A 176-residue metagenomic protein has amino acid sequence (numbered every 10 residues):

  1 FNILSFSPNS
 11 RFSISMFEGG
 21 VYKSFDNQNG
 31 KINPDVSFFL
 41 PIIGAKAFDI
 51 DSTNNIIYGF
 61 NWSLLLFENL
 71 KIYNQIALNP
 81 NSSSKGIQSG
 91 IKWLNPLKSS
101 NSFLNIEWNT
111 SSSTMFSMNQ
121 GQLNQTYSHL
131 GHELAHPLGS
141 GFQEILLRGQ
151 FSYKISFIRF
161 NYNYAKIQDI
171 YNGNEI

Functional and structural regions predicted by a protein language model:
F1-S5: Catalytic cores of extracellular degradative/oxidative enzymes
S7-I176: Exposed, low-structure sequence patches enriched in small/polar residues
